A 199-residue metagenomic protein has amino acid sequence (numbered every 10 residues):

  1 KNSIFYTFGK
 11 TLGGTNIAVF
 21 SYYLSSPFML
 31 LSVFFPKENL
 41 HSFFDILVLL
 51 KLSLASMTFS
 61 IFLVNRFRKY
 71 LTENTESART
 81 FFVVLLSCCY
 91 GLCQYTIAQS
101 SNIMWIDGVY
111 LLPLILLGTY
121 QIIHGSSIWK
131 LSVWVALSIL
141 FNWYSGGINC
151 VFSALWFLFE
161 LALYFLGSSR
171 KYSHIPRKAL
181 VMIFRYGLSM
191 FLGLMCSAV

Functional and structural regions predicted by a protein language model:
K1-N2, G13, G125-S126, F165-Y172: Short loop/turn hinge sites at secondary-structure boundaries
K1-S56, C88-Y110, I148: Membrane-interface coil-to-helix junctions
N2, G14, S25-S32, V83 (+4 more regions): Intrinsically disordered, low-complexity regions
T7-G9, Y23-L24, R68-L71, G91 (+3 more regions): Compositionally biased, intrinsically disordered low-complexity regions enriched in proline and serine
L30-F35, R66, Y70, I122 (+1 more regions): Alpha-helical structural context
F35-S42, N74-A78, N102, L140 (+1 more regions): Juxtamembrane loop-transmembrane helix junctions in multi-pass integral membrane proteins, especially the extracellular
L54-N65, R79-F165, M182-V199: Membrane-embedded helix bundles of polyisoprenyl
R68-S77, Y164-M182: Membrane-interfacial, low-structure loops and terminal tails that flank and connect transmembrane helices in multi-pass
